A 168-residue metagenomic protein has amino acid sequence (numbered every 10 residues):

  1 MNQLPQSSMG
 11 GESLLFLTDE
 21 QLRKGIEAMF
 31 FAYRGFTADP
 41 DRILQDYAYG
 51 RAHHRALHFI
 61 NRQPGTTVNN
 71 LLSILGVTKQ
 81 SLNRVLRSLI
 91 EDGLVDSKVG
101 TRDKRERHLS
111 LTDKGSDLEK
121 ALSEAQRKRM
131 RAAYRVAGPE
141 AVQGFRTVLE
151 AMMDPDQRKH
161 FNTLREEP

Functional and structural regions predicted by a protein language model:
M1-Y47: N-terminal leader segment of winged-helix/HTH proteins
N2-S8, S13, T37, R87-E150: Charged, amphipathic alpha-helical coiled-coil/dimerization segments
A28-F31, R55, G144-T147, A151: Amphipathic alpha-helical interaction segments
F30-Y33, L75, K79, E119 (+2 more regions): Amphipathic, non-transmembrane alpha-helical scaffold segments
A38-S81, D92: N-terminal helix-turn-helix DNA-binding core of bacterial DNA-binding proteins
R84: DNA-binding alpha-helical recognition surfaces that contact promoter or target DNA
Q143-P168: Exposed, interaction-prone assembly regions rather than primary DNA-binding/catalytic cores
